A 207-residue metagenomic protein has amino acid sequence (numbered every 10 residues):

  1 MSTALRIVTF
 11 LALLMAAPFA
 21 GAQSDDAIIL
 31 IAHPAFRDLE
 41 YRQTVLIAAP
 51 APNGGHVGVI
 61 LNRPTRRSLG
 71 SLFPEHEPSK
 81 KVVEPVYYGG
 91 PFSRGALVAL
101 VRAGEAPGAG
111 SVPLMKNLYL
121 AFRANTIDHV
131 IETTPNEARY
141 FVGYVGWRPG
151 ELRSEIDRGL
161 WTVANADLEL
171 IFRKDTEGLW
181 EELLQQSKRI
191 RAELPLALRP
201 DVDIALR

Functional and structural regions predicted by a protein language model:
M1-V8: Bacterial N-terminal signal peptides that target proteins for export
A16-A17: N-terminal signal peptide c-region/cleavage motif recognized by signal peptidases
G21-R207: A short aromatic-anchored loop/beta-hairpin motif
